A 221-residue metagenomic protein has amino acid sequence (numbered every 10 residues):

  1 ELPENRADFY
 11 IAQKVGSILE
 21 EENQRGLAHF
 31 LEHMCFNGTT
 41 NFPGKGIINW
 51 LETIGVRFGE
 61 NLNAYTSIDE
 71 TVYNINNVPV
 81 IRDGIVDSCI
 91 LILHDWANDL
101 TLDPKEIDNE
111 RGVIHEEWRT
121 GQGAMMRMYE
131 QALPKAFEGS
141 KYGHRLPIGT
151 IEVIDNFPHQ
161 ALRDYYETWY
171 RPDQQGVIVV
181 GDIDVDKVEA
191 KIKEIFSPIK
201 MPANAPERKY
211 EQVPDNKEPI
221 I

Functional and structural regions predicted by a protein language model:
E1-L19, N41-D83, K105-E106, T120-Q174 (+1 more regions): Non-catalytic beta-strand/loop surface segments
E21, R25, V177: Active-site alpha-helix of zinc metalloproteases
R25-T39: Active-site SXXK
R82-D87, V185-E189: Short, conserved charged micro-motifs
L93-L102, I195-A203: A common structural junction motif
